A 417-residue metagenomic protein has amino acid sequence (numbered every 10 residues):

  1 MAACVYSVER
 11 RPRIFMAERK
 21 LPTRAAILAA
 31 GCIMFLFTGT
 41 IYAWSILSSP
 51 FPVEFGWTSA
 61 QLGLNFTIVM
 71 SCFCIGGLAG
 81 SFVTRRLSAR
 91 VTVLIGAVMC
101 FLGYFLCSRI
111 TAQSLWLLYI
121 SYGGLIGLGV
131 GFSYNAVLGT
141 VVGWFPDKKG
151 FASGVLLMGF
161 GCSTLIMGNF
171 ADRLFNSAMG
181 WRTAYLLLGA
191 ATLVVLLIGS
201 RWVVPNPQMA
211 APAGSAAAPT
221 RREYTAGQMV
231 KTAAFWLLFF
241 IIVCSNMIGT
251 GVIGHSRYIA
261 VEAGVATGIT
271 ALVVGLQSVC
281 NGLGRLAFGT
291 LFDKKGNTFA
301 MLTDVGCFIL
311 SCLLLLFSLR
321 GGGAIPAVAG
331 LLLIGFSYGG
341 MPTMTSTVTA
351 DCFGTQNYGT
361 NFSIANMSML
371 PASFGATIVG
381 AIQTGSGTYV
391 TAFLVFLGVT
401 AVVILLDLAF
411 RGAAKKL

Functional and structural regions predicted by a protein language model:
W44-S48, G227-F288, A376-V379: Extracytoplasmic gate region of multi-pass secondary transporters
F51, F132-F145, A152-S153, G340-F353: Intracellular juxtamembrane helix-capping segments at the cytosolic ends of symmetry-related transmembrane helices
F51-P52, V83-T84, G168-M179, A260-V261 (+2 more regions): Interfacial helix-cap and linker-helix signal at transmembrane-aqueous boundaries of multi-pass secondary transporters
V98-A112, C307-R320: C-terminal ends and interior cores of transmembrane alpha-helices in multi-pass membrane transporters/permeases
L115-G131, V243, P326-G339: Hydrophobic core of transmembrane alpha-helices in multi-pass small-molecule transporters, especially MFS/SLC-type
F160-P207: Helix-loop-helix hairpin linking two adjacent transmembrane segments in secondary transporters
V265, I269, G275-N281, L286-A287 (+1 more regions): C-terminal transmembrane helical hairpin of 12-TM major facilitator-type secondary transporters
C352-S386: A late C-terminal transmembrane helix in Major Facilitator Superfamily
